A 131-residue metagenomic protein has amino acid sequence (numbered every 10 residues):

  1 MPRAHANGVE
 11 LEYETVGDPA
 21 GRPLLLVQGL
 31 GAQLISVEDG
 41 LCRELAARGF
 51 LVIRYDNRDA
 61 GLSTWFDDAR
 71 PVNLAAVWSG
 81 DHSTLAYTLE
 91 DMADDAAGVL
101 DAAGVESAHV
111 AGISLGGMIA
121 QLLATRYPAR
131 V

Functional and structural regions predicted by a protein language model:
M1-P2: Short, hydrophobic/aromatic-rich segments at coil-to-beta transitions
A6-S79: Conserved HGGG/HGGXW glycine-rich cap/lid loop of the alpha/beta-hydrolase fold
G40, D95, I119: Short Gly/charged-rich anion-binding patches and loops
E44, V99, L123-R126: Hydrophobic/aromatic ligand-binding patch that stacks against planar heteroaromatic rings of cofactors or nucleotides
W65-D67, Y87-E90, Y127-A129: A generic structured-segment signal
S83-A86, E90-A108: Conserved acidic catalytic loop of the alpha/beta-hydrolase fold
E106-V131: Conserved hydrolase catalytic core segment
